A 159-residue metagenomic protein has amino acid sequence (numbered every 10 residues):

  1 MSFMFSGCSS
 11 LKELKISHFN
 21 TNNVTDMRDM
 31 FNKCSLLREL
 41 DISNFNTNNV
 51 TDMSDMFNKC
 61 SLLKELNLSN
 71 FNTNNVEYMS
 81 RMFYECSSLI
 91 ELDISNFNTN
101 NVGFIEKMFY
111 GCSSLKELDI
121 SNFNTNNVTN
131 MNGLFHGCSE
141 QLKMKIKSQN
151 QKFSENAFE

Functional and structural regions predicted by a protein language model:
M1-C8, T25-C34, T51-C60, E77-C86 (+3 more regions): Core hydrophobic positions of leucine-rich repeats
S9-T25, L36-N49, L62-N75, S87-G103 (+2 more regions): Structural signature of tandem-repeat unit edges
